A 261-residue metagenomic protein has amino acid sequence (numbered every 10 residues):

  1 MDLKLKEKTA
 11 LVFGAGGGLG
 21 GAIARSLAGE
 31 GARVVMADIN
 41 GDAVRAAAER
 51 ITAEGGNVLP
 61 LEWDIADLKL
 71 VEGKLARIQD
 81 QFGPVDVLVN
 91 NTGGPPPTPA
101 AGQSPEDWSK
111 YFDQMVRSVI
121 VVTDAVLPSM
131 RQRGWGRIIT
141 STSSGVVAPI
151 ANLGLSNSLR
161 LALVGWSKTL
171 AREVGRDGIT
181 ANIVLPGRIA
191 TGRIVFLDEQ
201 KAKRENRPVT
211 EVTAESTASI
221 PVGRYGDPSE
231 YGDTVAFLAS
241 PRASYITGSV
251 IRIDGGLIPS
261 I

Functional and structural regions predicted by a protein language model:
G16-G17: Conserved glycine-rich cofactor-binding loop
P99-F112, I138, S216: Substrate-binding pocket helix/loop in short-chain dehydrogenase/reductase
T123-D124, K168: A short, exposed helix-loop element centered on a Lys and neighboring polar residues
P128, R172-E173, S244: Alpha-helical segment proximal to the catalytic Tyr-Lys
I139-A162, S167-R176, R188-I189: Catalytic loop of short-chain dehydrogenase/reductase
A148, A236, T247-I261: Short C-terminal tail/terminal secondary-structure segment of NAD(P)H-dependent dehydrogenase/reductase domains
G175, T180, I246-G248: Short, small/polar-rich loop/turn modules that mediate ligand/substrate recognition or access, typified
